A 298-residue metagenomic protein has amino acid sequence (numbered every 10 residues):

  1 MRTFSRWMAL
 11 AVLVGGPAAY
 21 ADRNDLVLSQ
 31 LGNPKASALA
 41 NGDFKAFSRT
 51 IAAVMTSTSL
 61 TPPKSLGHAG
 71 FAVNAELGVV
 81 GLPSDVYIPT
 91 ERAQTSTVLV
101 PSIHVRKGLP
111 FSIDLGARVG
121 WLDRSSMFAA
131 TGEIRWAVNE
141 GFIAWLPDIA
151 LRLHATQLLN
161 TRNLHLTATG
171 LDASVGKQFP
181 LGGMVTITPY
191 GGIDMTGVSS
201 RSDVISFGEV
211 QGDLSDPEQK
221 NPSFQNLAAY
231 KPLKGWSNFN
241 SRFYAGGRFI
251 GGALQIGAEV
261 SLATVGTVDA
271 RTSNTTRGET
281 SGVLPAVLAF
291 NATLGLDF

Functional and structural regions predicted by a protein language model:
R2-L10: Sec-dependent signal peptide recognition, specifically the positively charged N-region followed immediately by
G15-A18: N-terminal signal peptide c-region/cleavage motif recognized by signal peptidases
A21-F142: Transmembrane beta-barrel domains of Gram-negative outer membranes and organellar outer membranes
D22-A52, K64, V79-S84, L164-V283 (+1 more regions): Outer-membrane beta-barrel transmembrane domain signature
G67-F71, F111-I113, F128-A130, I143-I149 (+5 more regions): Outer-envelope beta-barrel architecture signal
V73, L109-R124, D148-Q157, Q255-T264: Transmembrane beta-strand segments that form the barrel wall of outer-membrane beta-barrel proteins
S102-H104, T131-E133, D172-S174, R242-Y244 (+1 more regions): Membrane-embedded beta-strand positions in outer-membrane beta-barrel channels/transporters
I134, P285-F298: Outer-membrane beta-barrel "beta-signal"
